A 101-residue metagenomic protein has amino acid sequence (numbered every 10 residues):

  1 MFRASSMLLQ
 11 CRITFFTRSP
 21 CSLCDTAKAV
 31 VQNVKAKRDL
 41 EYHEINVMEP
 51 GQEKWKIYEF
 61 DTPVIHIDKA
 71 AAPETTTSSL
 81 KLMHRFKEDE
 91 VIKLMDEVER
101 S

Functional and structural regions predicted by a protein language model:
R3-K37: Local sequence-structure signature of Cys/Sec-based thiol-disulfide redox active-site neighborhoods
F16, P50, L80-M83: Pocket-edge positions in alpha/beta enzyme catalytic cores
K37-D39, E59: Short, well-ordered coil/turn elements that cap or connect secondary structure elements
D39-Q52: Thiol-based oxidoreductase modules, predominantly thioredoxin-like and allied folds used for disulfide exchange
K54-I57: Short glycine-biased active-site loop of nucleotidyltransferases that positions the nucleotide triphosphate and helps
E59-D68: Structural micro-motif
I67-S101: Non-catalytic, surface beta->alpha helical segment in thiol-disulfide oxidoreductase systems
